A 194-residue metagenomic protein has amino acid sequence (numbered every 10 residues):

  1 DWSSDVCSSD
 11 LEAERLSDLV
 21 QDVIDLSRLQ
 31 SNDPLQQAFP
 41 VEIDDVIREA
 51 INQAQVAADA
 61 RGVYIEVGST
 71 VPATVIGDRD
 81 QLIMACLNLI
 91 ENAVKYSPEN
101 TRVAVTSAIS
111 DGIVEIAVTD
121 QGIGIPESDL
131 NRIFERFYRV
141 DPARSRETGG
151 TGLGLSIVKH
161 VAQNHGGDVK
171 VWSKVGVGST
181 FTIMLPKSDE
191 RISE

Functional and structural regions predicted by a protein language model:
D1-S8: Short, small-residue-biased leader/transition segments that mark boundaries at the very start of proteins
L11-L16: Short alpha-helical segment of the dimerization/phosphotransfer core of two-component systems
S31-Q36, T74-G77: Conserved micro-motifs of the catalytic ATP-binding
Q37-E42, D59, Y64-A73: Conserved catalytic submotifs in the C-terminal HATPase_c
I43, G124-E135: Short helix N-cap motif at coil->helix boundaries in the Bergerat
N100-G112: Short beta-strand/loop element within the Bergerat-fold HATPase_c
G166-G167: Conserved glycine-rich
